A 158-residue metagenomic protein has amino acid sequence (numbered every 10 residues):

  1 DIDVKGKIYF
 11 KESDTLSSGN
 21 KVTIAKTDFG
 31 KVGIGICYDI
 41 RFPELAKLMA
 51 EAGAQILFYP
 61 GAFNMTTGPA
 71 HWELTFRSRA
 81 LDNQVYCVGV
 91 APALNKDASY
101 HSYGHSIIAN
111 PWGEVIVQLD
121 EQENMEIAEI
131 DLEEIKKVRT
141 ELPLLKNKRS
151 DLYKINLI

Functional and structural regions predicted by a protein language model:
D1-A52, M65-L74, E141-L144: Active-site catalytic loop in hydrolytic enzyme cores
I8, C37, S99-S102, L152: Intrinsically disordered, low-complexity N-terminal regions enriched in serine/proline/glycine with scattered basic
I24-K26, I108, I127-E129: Short, well-ordered beta-strand micro-motif
D28-F29, P111-G113, D131-E133: Short loop segments at secondary-structure junctions
R41-E126: CN hydrolase (nitrilase-like) catalytic-core segments centered on the catalytic cysteine and neighboring Lys/Glu
A70, L74, E133-K136, D151: Generic alpha-helical secondary structure signal
E121-E123, I130-D131, K137-V138: Structured C-terminal cap/extension of enzyme domains
K136-I158: A short C-terminal boundary segment appended to hydrolase-like catalytic domains
